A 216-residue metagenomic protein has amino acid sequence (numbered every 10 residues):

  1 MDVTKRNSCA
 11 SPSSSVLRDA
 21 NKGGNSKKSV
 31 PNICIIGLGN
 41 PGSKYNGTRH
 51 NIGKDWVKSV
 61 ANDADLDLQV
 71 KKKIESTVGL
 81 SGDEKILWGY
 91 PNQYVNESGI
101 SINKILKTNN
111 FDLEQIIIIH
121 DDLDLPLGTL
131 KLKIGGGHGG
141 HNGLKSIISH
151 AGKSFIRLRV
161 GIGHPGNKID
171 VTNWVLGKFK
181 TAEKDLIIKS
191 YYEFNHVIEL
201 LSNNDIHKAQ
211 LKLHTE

Functional and structural regions predicted by a protein language model:
D2-P12, V16-I134, K145-L158, G166-D170 (+2 more regions): Nucleotide and nucleotide-moiety/phosphate-recognizing core
G137: Short glycine/threonine-rich catalytic loop with a Thr-x-Gly-x-Asp
G140-G143: Hydrophobic alpha-helical segments within soluble ligand-binding/sensing domains
I162: Gly/charged, well-structured mid-domain segments that form the phosphate/adenylate-handling core of ATP-dependent
